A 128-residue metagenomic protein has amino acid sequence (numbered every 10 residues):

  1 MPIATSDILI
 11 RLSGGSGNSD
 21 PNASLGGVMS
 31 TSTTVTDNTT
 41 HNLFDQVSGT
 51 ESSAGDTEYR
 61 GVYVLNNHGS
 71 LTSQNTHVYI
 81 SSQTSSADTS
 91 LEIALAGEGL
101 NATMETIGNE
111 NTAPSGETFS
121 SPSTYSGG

Functional and structural regions predicted by a protein language model:
M1-G128: Long, small/polar-residue-biased beta-strand-and-loop interaction regions
